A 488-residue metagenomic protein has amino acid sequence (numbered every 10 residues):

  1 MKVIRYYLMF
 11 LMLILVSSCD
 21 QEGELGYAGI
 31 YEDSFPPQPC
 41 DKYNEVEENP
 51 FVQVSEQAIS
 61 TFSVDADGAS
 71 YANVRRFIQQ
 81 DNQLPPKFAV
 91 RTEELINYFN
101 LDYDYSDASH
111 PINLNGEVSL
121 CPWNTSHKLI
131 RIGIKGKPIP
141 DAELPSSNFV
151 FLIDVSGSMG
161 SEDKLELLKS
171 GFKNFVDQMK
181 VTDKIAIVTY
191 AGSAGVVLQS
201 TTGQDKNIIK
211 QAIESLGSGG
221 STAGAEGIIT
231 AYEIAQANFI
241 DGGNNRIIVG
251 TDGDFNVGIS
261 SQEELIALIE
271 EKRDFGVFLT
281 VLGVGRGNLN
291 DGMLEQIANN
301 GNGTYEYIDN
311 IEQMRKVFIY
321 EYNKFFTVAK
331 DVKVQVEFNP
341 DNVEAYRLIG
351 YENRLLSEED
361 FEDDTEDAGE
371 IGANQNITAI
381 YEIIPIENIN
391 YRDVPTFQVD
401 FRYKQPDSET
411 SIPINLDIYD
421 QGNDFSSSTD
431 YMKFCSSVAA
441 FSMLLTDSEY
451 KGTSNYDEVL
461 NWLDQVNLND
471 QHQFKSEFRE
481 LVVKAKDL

Functional and structural regions predicted by a protein language model:
K2-F10: Sec-dependent signal peptide recognition, specifically the positively charged N-region followed immediately by
L15-S18: C-terminal motif of bacterial Sec signal peptides marking the signal peptidase cleavage site
D20-Y27, D41, L114-V332, I386-R392 (+4 more regions): Exposed acidic/Ser/Thr-rich ligand/metal-binding surfaces
G26-V46: Post-signal peptide N-terminal segment of mature Sec-exported envelope proteins
N44-K128: Acidic/polar low-complexity segments with low predicted structural confidence
Q53-E56, S60, G68-R75, T327-K330 (+3 more regions): Long, acidic serine/threonine- and proline-rich intrinsically disordered regions
D65, E117, G133-K135, L152 (+3 more regions): Residue-level recognition of well-ordered beta-strand positions that form the cores of beta-sheet-rich folds across
V336-N339, V343-I349: Soluble, acidic/polar mature domains that operate outside membranes
